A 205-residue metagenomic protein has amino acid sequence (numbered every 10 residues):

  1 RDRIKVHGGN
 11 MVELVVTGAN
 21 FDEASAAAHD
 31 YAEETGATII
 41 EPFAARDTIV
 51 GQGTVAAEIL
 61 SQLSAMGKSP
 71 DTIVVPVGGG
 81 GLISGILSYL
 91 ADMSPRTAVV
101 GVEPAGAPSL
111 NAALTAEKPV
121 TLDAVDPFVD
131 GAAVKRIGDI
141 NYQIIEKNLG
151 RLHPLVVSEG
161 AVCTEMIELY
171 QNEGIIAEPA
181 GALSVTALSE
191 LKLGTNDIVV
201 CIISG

Functional and structural regions predicted by a protein language model:
R1-G205: PLP-dependent amino-acid enzyme catalytic core
